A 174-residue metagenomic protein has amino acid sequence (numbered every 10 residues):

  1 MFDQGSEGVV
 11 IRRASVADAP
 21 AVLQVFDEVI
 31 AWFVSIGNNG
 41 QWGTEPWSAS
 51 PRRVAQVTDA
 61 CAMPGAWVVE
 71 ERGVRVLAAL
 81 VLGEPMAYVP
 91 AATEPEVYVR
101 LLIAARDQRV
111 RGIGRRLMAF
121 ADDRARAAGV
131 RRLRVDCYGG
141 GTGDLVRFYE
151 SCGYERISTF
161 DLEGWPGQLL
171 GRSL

Functional and structural regions predicted by a protein language model:
M1-P20, S35-I36: Conserved N-terminal entry element of GNAT/NAT acetyltransferase domains
M1-Q4, D161-L174: Terminal substrate-recognition subdomain of acyl/acetyltransferases
V16, L23-D107, R115-F120, R124 (+2 more regions): Acetyl-CoA-dependent GNAT
G112: Glycine-rich phosphate-binding loop
M118, A125-C137: Conserved GNAT acetyl-CoA-binding A-motif
R134-L145, E163-P166: Conserved beta-strand-loop-alpha-helix junction that forms the acyl-donor binding cleft
Y149-T159: Conserved acetyl-CoA-binding loop of GNAT-fold acetyltransferases
